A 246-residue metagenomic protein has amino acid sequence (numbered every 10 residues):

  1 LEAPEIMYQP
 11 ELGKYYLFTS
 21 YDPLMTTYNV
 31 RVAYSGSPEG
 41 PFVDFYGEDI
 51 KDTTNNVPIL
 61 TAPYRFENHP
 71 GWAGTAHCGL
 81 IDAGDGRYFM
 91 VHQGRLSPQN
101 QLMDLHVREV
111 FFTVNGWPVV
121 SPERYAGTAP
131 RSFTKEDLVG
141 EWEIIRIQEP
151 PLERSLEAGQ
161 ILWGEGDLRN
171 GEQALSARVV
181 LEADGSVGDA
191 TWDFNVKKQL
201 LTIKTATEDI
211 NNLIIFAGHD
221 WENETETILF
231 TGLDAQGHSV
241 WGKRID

Functional and structural regions predicted by a protein language model:
L1-D246: Carbohydrate-active catalytic/glycan-binding domains of CAZyme proteins, especially the secreted or lumenal ectodomains
